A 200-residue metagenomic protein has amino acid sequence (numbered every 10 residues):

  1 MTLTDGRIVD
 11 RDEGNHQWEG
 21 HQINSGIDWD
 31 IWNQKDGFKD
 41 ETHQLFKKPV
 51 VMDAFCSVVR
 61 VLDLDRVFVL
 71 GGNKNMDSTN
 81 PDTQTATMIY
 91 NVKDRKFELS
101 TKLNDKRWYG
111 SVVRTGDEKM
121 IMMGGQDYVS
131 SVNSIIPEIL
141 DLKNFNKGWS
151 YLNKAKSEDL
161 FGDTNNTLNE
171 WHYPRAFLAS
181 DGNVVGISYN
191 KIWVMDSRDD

Functional and structural regions predicted by a protein language model:
M1-D200: Kelch-like beta-propeller repeat domains
